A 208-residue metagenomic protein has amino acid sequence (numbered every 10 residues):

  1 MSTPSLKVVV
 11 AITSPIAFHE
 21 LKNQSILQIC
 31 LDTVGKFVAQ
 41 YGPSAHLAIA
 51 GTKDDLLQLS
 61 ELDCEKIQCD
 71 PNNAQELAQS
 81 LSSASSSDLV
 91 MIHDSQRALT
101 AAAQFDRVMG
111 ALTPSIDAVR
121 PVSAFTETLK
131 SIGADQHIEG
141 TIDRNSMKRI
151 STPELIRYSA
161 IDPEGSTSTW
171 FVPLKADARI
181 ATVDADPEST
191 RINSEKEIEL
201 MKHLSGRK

Functional and structural regions predicted by a protein language model:
M1-A11, D32-A39, W170, P187-S189 (+1 more regions): SAM-dependent methyltransferases
M1-L57, D63-C64: N-terminal glycine-rich phosphate-binding loop and ensuing alpha1 helix
S5-K7, D88-M91: Structural motif
V10-I12, A50, I92-H93, P121-A124 (+1 more regions): Short beta-strand segments
G42-L47, D117, A160, P187-S189: Short active-site oxyanion
Q58-V90: Short phosphate-binding loop-to-helix
D94-A98: The conserved acidic donor/metal-binding loop of glycosyltransferases
L99-D184: Conserved core of the sugar-phosphate nucleotidyltransferase
